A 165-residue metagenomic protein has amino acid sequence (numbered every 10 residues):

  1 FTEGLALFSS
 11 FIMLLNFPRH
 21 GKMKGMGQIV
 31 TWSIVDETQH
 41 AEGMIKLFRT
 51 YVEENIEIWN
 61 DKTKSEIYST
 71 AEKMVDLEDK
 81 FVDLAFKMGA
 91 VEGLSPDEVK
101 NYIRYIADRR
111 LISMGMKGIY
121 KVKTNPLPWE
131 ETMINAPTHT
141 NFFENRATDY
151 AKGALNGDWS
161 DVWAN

Functional and structural regions predicted by a protein language model:
F1-N165: Non-heme di-metal
